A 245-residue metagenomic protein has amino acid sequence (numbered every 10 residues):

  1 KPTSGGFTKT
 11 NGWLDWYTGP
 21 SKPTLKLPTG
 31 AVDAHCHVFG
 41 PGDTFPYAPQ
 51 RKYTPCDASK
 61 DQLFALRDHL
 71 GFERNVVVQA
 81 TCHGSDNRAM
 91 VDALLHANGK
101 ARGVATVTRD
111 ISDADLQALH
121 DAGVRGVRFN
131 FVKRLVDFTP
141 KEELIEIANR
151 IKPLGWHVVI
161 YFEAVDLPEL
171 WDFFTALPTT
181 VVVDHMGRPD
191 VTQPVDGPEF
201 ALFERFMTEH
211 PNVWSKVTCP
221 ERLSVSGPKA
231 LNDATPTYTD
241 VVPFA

Functional and structural regions predicted by a protein language model:
K1-T3: N-terminal export leaders
G6-L154: Mid-domain alpha/beta scaffold segments of enzyme catalytic cores
F7-S21, V191-A245: H/E-rich (His + Asp/Glu) clusters that bind or coordinate divalent metals
T54-P55, V78-T81, Y161, K229 (+2 more regions): Short, surface-exposed alpha-helical recognition segments that flank or form part of ligand/macromolecule-binding
D57, T108-D110, Q117-A118, A122-F206 (+3 more regions): Divalent metal-binding pocket/active-site signature
K60-L63, N87, S112, L144 (+5 more regions): Aromatic/hydrophobic pocket-lining residues that form the small-molecule binding cavity in soluble enzyme cores
R67, L94, N98, F174 (+3 more regions): N-terminal cationic-hydrophobic initiation segments that often serve targeting/anchoring roles
V76, R102-V104, V159, V182 (+1 more regions): Structural detector of well-ordered beta-strand residues that form the stable sheet scaffold of enzyme domains
